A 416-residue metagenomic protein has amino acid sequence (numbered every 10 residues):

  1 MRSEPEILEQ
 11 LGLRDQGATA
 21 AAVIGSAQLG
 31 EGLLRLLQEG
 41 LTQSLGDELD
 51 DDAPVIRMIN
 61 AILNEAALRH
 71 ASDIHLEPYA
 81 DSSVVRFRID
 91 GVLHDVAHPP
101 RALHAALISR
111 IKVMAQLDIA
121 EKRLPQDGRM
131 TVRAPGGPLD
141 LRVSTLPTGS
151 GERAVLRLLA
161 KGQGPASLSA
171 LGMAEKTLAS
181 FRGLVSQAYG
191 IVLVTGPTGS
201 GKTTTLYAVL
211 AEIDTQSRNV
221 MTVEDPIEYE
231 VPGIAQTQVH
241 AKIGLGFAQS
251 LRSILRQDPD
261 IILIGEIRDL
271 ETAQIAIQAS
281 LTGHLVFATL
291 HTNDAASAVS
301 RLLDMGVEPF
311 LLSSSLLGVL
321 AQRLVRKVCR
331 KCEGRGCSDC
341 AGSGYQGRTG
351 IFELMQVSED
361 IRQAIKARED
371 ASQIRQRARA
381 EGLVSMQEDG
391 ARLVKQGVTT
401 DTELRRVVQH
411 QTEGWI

Functional and structural regions predicted by a protein language model:
M1-G151, L159-G164, L168-S169, E175 (+3 more regions): N-terminal, intrinsically disordered, highly charged
I74, I111, L141, L184 (+7 more regions): Residue-level signature of catalytic and energy-coupling elements of molecular machines, predominantly ATP/GTP-dependent
L76-P78, F87-G91, V132-A134, V143-P147 (+9 more regions): Flexible glycine-/small-residue-rich
R88-V92, Q163-A170, A179-V192, T204-D260 (+2 more regions): P-loop NTPase switch/communication element
S200, L270, T292-D360: Cys/His-rich Zn2+-binding cysteine-cluster or related metal-binding knuckle/ribbon modules and their
T222-V223, L263-G265, L285-L290: Structural recognition of the conserved hydrophobic beta-strand(s) that form the central parallel beta-sheet of P-loop
I277-S280, H284-L285: Conserved glycine-centered short motifs in functionally critical loops
G336-I416: NTP-binding/hydrolysis catalytic cores, primarily Walker-type P-loop NTPases
